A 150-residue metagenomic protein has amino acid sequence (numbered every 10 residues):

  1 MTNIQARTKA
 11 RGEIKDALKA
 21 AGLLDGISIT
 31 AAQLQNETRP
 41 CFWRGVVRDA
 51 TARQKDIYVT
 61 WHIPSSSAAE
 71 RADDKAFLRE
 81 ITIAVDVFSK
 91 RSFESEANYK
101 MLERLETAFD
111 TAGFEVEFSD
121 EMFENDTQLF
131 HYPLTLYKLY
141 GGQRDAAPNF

Functional and structural regions predicted by a protein language model:
M1-A17, A52, S66-A72, A76-E80 (+1 more regions): Short, charged interaction patches at domain edges and termini
M1-S65: Small/polar-rich, solvent-exposed N-terminal microdomains that initiate assembly or binding
A20-A21, R91-F93: General structural signal for secondary-structure boundaries
H62, D86-F88, T135-L139: Residue-level recognition of well-ordered beta-strand positions that form the cores of beta-sheet-rich folds across
H62, R104-E117: Short beta-strand and beta-hairpin "edge-sheet" elements
A76-R91: Short glycine-rich, basic-tinged beta-strand/loop micro-motifs
S92-M101: Short, conserved charged micro-motifs
